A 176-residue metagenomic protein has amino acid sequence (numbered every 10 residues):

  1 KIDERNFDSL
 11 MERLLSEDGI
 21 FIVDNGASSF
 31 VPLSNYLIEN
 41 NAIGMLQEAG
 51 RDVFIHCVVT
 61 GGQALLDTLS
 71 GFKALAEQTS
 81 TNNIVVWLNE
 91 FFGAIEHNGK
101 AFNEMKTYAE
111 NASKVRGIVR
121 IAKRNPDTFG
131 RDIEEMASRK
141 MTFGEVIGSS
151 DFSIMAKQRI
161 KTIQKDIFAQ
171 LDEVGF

Functional and structural regions predicted by a protein language model:
K1, K114-I118, K140-T142: Active-site regions of enzymes building and remodeling cell-envelope glycoconjugates
K1-F30: Nucleotide-state-sensitive switch-loop elements of NTP-binding domains
N6-S9, P32, N41-A42, K100-E104 (+4 more regions): Exposed alpha-helical structural elements
L14, V59, L171-V174: Generic structural signal for hydrophobic core residues of well-folded globular domains
S29-R131: Conserved catalytic-core segment of NTP-binding enzymes
E134-F176: NTP-binding/hydrolysis catalytic cores, primarily Walker-type P-loop NTPases
